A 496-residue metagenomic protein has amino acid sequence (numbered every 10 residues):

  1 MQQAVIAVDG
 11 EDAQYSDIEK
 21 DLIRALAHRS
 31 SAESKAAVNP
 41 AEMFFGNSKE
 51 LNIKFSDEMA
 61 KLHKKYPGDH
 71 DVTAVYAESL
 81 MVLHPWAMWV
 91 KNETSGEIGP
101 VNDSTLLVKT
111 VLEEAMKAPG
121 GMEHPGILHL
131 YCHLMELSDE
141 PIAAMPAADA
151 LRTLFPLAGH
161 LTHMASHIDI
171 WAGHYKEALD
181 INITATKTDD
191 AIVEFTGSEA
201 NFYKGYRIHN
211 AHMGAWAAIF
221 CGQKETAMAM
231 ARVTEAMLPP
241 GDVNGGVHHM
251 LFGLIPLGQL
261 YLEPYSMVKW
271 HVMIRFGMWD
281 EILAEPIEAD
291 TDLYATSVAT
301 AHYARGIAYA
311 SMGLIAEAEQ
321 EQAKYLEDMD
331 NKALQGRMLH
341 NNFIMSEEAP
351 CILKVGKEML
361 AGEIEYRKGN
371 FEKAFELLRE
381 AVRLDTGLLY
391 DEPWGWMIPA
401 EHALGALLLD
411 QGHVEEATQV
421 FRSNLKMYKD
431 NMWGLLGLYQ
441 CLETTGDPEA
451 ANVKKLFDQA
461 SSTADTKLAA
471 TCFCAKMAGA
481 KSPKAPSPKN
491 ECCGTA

Functional and structural regions predicted by a protein language model:
Q2-I6, L179-D190, I219-M237, E319-D330 (+3 more regions): TPR/TPR-like (Sel1-like) alpha-helical repeat modules
D17-I18, M122-L128, P156-T162, Y203-A211 (+5 more regions): Generic helix N-cap/helix-start motif at coil->alpha-helix transitions
I23-H28, V75, L130, M164 (+8 more regions): "A position-specific structural signal for the A-helix of alpha-solenoid helical repeats
H28, L80, L134-M135, D169 (+6 more regions): Residue at a conserved register position within TPR or TPR-like alpha-solenoid repeats
N52, T105, E140-P141, Y175 (+7 more regions): TPR-repeat structural position
H63-K65, I98, M116-G121, D149-L157 (+9 more regions): Solenoid-like repeat scaffolds
